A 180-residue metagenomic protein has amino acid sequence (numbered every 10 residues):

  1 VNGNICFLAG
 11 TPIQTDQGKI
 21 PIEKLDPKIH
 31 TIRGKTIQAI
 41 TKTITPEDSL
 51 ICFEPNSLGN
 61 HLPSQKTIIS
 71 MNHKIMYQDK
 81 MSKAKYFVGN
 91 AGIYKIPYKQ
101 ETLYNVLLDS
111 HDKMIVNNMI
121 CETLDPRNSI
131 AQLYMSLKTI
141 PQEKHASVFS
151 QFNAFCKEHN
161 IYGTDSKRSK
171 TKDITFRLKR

Functional and structural regions predicted by a protein language model:
V1-P27, E143-R180: Protein maturation boundaries and topogenic segments
I5-K19, H30-T139: Long beta-strand-rich cores associated with HINT superfamily self-processing modules
